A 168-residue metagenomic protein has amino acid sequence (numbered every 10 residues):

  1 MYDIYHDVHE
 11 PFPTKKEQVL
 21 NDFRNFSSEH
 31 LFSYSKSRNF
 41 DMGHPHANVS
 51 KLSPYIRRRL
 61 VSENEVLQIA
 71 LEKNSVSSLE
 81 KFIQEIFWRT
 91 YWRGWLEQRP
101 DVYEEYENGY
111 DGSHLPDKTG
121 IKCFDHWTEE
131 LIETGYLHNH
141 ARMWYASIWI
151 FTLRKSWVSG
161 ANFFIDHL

Functional and structural regions predicted by a protein language model:
M1-L168: Residues lining hydrophobic/aromatic ligand-binding pockets adjacent to catalytic sites
